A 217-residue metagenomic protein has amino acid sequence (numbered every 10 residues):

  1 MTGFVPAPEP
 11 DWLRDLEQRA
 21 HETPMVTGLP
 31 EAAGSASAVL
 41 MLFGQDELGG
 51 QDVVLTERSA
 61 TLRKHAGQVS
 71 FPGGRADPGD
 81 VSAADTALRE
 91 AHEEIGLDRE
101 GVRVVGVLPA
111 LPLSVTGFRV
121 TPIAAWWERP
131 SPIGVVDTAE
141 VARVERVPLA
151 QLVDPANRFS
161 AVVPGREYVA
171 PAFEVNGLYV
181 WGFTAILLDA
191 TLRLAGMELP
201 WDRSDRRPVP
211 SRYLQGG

Functional and structural regions predicted by a protein language model:
M1-S70, R75-E93, L97-S131, A150 (+2 more regions): N-terminal leader/linker segments that precede catalytic domains of diphosphate-processing enzymes
V136-E167: Amphipathic alpha-helical blocks and their helix-capping loop/short-beta junctions
